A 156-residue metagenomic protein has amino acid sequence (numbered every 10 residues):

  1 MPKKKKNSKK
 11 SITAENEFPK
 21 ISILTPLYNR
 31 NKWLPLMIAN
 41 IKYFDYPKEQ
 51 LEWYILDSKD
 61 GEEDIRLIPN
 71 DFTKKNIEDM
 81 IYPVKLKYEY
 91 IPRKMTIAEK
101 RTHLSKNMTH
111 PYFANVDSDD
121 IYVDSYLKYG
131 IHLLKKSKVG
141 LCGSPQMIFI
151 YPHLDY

Functional and structural regions predicted by a protein language model:
P19-S22, E52: Cell-envelope/extracellular polymer assembly enzymes that use nucleotide-activated donors
A39-Q50: Short, acidic, metal-binding catalytic loop of nucleotide-sugar glycosyltransferases
E49-G61, E89-I91: Short beta-strand/loop segment that forms part of the nucleotide-sugar
I55-K74: A conserved acidic beta->alpha catalytic loop
I91-M108: Glycine-rich, basic loop-to-helix element that forms the pyrophosphate-binding segment of sugar-nucleotide handling
F113: Short aromatic/hydrophobic "clamp" motif used to bind/position activated sugar donors
D117-I121: The conserved acidic donor/metal-binding loop of glycosyltransferases
L127-D155: Conserved donor NDP-sugar-binding/catalytic core segment of glycosyltransferases
